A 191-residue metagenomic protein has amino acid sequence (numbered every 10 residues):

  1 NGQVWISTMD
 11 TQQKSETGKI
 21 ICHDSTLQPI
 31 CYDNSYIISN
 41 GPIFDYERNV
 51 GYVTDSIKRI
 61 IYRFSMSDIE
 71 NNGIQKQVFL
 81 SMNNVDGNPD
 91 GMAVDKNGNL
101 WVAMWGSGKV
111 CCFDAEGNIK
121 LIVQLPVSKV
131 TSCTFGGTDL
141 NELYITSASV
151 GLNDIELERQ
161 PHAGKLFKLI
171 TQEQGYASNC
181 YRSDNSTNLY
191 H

Functional and structural regions predicted by a protein language model:
N1-V4, D10-T11, I30-G51, S81-N99 (+2 more regions): Beta-rich, blade/repeat-based domains predominating in secreted/periplasmic proteins but also intracellular
V4-K14, G51-K58, L100-W105, Y144-G151: Conserved beta-strand positions in repeat-built beta-propeller and related beta-rich domains
E16, I38-N40, I57, Q75 (+4 more regions): Beta-rich catalytic cores
G18-I21, I60-Y62, K109-C111, K165-F167: A short loop-to-beta-strand structural motif that recurs across blades of beta-propeller domains
I21-L27, C111-L121, G137, L143: Flexible "stalk/tail and boundary" regions
L27-N34, Q75-M82, N118-V123: A short beta-strand motif characteristic of beta-propeller blades
F64-N71, T171-Y176: Short loop/turn segments immediately following beta-strands, especially the blade-tip and inter-blade linker loops
T134-H191: Blade-level signature of beta-propeller repeat domains, shared across WD40, Kelch, NHL, RCC1 and BNR/Asp-box propellers
